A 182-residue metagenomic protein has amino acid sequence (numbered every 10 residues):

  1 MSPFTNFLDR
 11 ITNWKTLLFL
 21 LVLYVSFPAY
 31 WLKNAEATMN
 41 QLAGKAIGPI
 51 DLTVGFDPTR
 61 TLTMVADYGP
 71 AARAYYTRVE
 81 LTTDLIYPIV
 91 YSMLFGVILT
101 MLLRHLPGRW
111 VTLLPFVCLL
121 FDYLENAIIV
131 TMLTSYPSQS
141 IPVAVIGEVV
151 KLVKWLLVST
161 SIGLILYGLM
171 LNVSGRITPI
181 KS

Functional and structural regions predicted by a protein language model:
S2-P3, L171-S182: Short, charged juxtamembrane terminal tails flanking transmembrane helices
S2-T77, P137: Interfacial loop at the N-terminal end of multi-pass membrane proteins
R10, T100-R109, I177-T178: Membrane-interface helix-boundary motifs at transmembrane edges
K15-L18, R78-L85, R109-F116, V145 (+1 more regions): Alpha-helical transmembrane segments of integral membrane proteins
F19-Y30, L94-I98, S159-L169: Hydrophobic core of alpha-helical transmembrane segments in multi-pass integral membrane proteins
T77-L103: Hydrophobic alpha-helical transmembrane segments
G96-R104, I129, Y167-S174: Membrane-water interface at transmembrane helix exits
C118-M170: Alpha-helical transmembrane segments of multi-pass integral membrane proteins, characterized by long hydrophobic
